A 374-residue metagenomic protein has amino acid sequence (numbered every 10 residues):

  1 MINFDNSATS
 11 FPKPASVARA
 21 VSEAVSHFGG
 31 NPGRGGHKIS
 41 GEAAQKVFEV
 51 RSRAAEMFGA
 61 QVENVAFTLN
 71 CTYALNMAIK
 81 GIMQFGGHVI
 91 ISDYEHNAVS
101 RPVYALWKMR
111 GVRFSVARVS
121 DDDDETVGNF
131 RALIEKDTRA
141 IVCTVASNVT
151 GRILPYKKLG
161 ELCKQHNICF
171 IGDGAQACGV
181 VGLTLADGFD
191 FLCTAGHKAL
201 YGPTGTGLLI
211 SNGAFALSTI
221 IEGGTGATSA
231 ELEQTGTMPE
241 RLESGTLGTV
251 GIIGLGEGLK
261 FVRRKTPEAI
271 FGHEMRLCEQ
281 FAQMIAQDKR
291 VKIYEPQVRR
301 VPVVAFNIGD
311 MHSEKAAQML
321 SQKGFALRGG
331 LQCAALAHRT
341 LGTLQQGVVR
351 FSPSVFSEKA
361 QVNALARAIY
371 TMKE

Functional and structural regions predicted by a protein language model:
M1-E374: Pyridoxal 5′-phosphate
